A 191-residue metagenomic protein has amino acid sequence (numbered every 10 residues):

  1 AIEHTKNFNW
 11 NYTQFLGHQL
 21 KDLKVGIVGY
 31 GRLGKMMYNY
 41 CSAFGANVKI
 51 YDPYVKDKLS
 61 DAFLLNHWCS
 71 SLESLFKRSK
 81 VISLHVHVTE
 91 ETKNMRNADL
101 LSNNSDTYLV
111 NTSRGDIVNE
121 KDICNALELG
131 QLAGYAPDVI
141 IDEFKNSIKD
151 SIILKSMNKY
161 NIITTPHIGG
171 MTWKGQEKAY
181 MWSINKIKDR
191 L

Functional and structural regions predicted by a protein language model:
A1-K24, N39: Phosphate-binding beta-alpha-beta segment of Rossmann-like dinucleotide-binding domains, i.e., the NAD(P)
K24, A43-N47: Residues at the starts of beta-strands that form the adenosine-phosphate
Y30-G31: Glycine-rich Rossmann-fold phosphate-binding loop(s) that bind the pyrophosphate of adenine dinucleotide cofactors
G34-K35: N-terminal Rossmann-fold NAD(P) dinucleotide-binding loop
V48-I50, A136: Short beta-strand "acidic-cap" motif of Rossmann-like dinucleotide-binding folds
V55-I152: Rossmann-like adenosine-cofactor binding region
Q131-A133, P137-A179: Adenosine-phosphate binding glycine-rich loop
E177-L191: Internal hydrophobic alpha-helix adjacent to the cofactor/substrate pocket in enzyme cavities
